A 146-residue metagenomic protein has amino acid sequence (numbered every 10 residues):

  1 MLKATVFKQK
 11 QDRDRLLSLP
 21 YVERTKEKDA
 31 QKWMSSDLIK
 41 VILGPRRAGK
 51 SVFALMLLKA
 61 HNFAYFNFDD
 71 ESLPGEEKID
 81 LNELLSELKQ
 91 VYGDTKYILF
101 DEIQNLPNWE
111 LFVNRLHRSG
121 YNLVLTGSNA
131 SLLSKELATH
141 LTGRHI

Functional and structural regions predicted by a protein language model:
M1-I146: Phosphate-binding site recognition
